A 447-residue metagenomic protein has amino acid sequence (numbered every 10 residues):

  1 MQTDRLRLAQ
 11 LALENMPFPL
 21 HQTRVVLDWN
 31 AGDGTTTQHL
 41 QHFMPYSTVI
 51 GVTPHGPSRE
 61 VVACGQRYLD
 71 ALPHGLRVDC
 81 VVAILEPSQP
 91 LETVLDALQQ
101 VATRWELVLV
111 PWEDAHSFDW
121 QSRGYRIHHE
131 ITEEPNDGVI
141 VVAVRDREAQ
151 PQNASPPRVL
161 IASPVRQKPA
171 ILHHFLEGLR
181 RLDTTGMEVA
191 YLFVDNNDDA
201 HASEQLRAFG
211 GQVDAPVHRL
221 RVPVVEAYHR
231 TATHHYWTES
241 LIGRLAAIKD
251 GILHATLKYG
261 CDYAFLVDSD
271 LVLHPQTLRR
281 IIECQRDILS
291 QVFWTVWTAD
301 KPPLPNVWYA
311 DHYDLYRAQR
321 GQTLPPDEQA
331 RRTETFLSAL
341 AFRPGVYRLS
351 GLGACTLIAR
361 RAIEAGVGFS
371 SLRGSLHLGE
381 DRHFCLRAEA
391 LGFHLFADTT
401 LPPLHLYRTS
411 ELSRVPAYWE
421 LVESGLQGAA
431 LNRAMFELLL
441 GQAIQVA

Functional and structural regions predicted by a protein language model:
T3-T23: Conserved alpha-helix/loop element of class I SAM-dependent methyltransferases that forms part of the SAM/SAH-binding
E92-L107: A short glycine-rich, Lys/Arg-flanked "PGG" loop and its adjoining helix->strand segment in the class I
Q150-A154, L340-A447: C-terminal catalytic/acceptor-binding lobe
E177-E188: Short, acidic, metal-binding catalytic loop of nucleotide-sugar glycosyltransferases
G186, V194-G211, V224, L271: A conserved acidic beta->alpha catalytic loop
Q205-C261: Active-site-proximal specificity loops/subdomain of glycosyltransferases
C261-V272: Short beta-strand-to-loop acidic/aromatic patch adjacent to the donor-nucleotide binding site
H274-S370: Conserved catalytic core of nucleotide-sugar-dependent glycosyltransferases
